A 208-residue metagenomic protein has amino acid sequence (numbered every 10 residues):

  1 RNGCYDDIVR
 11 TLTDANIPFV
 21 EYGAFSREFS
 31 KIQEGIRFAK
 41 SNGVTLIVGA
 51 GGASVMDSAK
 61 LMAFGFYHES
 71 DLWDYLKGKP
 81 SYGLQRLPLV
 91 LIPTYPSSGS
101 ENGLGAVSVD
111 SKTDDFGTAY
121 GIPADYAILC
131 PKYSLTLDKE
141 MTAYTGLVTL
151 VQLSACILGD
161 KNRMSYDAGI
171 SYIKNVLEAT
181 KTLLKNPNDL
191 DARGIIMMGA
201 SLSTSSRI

Functional and structural regions predicted by a protein language model:
R1-L46: ATP/NTP phosphate-donor binding region
C4, T94-S98, T142-T145: Ser/Thr-centric signal marking residues that sit in or immediately flank functional binding/regulatory motifs
I8, A59-M62, V176: Hydrophobic packing residues within well-ordered alpha-helices of enzyme cores
A24-R27, A50-G52, I208: Active-site nucleophile and cofactor-binding loops and adjacent substrate-binding regions of central metabolic enzymes
K31-K132: Glycine/threonine-rich beta-strand-loop-alpha-helix active-site module that forms ligand/phosphate-binding
G105-R207: Carboxylate- and glycine-rich phosphate/diphosphate-binding segment that chelates Mg2+/Mn2+
